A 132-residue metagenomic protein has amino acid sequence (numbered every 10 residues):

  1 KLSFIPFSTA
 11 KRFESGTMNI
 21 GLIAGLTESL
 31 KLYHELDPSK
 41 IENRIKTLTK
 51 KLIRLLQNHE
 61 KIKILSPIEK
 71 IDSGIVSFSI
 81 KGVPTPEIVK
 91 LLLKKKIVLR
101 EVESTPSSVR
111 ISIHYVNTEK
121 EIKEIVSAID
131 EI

Functional and structural regions predicted by a protein language model:
K1-I132: Pyridoxal 5′-phosphate
